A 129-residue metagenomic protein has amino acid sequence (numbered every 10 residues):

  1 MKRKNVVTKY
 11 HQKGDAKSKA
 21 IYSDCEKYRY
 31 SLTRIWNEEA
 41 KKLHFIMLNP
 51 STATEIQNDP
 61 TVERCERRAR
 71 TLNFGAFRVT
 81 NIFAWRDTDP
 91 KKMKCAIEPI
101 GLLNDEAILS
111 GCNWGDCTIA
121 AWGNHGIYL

Functional and structural regions predicted by a protein language model:
M1-D59: Active-site and ligand/interface coordination hotspots across diverse enzymes and nucleic-acid-associated assemblies
Y30, D59-E66, I97-E106: Short acidic (Asp/Glu) patches
I35-N37, R70-T71, L109-C112: Short, conserved, surface-exposed binding loops centered on an aromatic residue
N49, F83, H125: Catalytic metal-binding/acid-base residues of hydrolase active sites
S51-N73: A short mixed-secondary-structure module that forms the rim of ligand-binding clefts
G75-K91: Short connector loops at secondary-structure junctions
D87, M93-L129: Glycine/proline-rich loop-helix segments at beta-alpha junctions forming the active-site rim of enzyme cores
